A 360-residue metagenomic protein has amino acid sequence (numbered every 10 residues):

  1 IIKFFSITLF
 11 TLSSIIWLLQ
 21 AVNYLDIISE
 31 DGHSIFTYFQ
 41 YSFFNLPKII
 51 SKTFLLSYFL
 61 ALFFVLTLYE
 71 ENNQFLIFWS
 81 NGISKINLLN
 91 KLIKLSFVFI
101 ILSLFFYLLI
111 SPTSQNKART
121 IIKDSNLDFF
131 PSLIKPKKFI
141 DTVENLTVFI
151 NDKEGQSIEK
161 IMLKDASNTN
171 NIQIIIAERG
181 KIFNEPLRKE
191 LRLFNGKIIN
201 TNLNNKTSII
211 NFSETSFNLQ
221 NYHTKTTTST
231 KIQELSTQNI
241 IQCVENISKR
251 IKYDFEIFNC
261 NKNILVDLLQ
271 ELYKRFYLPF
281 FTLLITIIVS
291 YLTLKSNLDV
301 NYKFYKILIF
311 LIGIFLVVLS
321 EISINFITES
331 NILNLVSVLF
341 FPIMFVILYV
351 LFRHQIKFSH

Functional and structural regions predicted by a protein language model:
I1-I150, N170, E190, N202-N204 (+1 more regions): Transmembrane alpha-helices
F129-P131, E154, R179: Extracytoplasmic/periplasmic domains immediately adjacent to an N-terminal transmembrane anchor in multi-pass membrane
N145, G155-I158, Q173, P186-L191: Coil-to-beta-strand transition motifs
I150-N151, A177-N184: Extended lipid/amphipathic-ligand handling interfaces
D152-Q173, P342: Extracytoplasmic/periplasmic/luminal assembly and interaction segments in envelope/secretory/respiratory proteins
I158, I175-R179, L191-I198, F212-E214: Extended beta-sheet lipid-handling architectures
K164-N168, F194-L203: Short, solvent-exposed aromatic-acidic interface loops
N204-I210: Beta-sandwich strand segments
